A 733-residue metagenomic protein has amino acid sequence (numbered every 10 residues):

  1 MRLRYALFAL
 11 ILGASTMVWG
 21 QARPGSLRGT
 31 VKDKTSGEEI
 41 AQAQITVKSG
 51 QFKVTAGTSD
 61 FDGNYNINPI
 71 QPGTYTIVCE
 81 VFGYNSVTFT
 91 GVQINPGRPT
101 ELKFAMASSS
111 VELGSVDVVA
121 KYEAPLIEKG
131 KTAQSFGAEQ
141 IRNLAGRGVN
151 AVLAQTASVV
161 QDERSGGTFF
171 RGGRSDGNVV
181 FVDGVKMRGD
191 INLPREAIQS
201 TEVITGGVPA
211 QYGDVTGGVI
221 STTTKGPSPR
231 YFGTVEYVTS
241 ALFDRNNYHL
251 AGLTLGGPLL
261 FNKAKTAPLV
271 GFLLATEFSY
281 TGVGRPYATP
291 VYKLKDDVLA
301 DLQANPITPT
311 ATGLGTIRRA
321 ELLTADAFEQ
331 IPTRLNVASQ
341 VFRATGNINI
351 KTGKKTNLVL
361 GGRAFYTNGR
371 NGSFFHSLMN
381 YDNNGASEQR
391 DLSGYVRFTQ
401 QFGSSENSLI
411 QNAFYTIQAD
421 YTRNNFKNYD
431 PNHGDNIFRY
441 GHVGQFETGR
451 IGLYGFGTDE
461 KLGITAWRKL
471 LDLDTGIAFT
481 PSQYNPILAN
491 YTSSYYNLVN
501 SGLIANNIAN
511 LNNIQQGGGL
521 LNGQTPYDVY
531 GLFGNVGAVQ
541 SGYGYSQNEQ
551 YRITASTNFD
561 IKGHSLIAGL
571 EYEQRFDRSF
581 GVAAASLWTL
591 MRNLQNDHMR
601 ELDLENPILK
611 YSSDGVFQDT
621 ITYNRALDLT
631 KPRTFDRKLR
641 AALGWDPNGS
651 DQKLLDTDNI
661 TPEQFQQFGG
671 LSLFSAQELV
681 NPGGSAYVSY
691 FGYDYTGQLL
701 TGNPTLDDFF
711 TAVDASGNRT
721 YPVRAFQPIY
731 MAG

Functional and structural regions predicted by a protein language model:
V18-K121, L126: Periplasm-facing N-terminal accessory domains of Gram-negative outer-membrane beta-barrel systems
N64, E101, S115, G167 (+7 more regions): Membrane-embedded beta-strand positions in outer-membrane beta-barrel channels/transporters
V78, F181, F232-T234, L269-L273 (+3 more regions): Residue-level detector of the transmembrane beta-barrel scaffold of outer-membrane proteins
N85, T90-E101, S115-P209, D214-V219 (+1 more regions): Periplasmic N-terminal accessory/gating domains of Gram-negative outer-membrane beta-barrel systems
K121, T223, E236-S240, A275-S279 (+3 more regions): Outer-membrane beta-barrel pore domains and translocons
E196-S200, P209-I317, V337-A344, K355-L358: Outer-membrane beta-barrel translocator/receptor signature
L302-T589: Outer-membrane beta-barrel domain signature, strongest for Gram-negative TonB-dependent receptors and also present
I331-L335, G531-G542, I567-G733: Signature of Gram-negative outer-membrane beta-barrel scaffolds
